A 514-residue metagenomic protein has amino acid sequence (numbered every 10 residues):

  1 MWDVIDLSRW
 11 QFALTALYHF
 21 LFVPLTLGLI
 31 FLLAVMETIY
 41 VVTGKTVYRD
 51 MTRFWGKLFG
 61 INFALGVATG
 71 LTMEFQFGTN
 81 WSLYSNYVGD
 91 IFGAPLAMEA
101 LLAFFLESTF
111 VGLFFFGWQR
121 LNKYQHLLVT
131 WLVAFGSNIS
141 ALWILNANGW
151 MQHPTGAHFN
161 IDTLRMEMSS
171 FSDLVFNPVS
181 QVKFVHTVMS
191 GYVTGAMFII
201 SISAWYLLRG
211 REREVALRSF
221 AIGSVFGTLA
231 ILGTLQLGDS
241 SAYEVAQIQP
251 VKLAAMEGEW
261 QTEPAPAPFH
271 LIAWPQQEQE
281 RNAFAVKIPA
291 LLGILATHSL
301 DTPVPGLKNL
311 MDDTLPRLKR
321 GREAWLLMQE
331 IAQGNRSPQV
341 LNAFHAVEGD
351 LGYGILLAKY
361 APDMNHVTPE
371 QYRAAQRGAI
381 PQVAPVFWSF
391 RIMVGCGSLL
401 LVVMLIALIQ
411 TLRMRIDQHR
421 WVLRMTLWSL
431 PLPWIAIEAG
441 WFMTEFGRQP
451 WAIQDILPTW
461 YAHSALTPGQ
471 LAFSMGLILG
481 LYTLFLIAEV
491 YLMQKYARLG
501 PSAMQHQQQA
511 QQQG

Functional and structural regions predicted by a protein language model:
M1-L17, G44-M51, F75-A97, G149-V185 (+5 more regions): Membrane-interface interhelical loops and short amphipathic "cap" helices that link adjacent transmembrane segments
V23-L32, L102-F110, G191-S201, I392-L408 (+1 more regions): Hydrophobic alpha-helical transmembrane segments
T43-I61, Y87-G93, A97, G117-F135 (+2 more regions): Membrane-interfacial loop-to-helix junctions in multi-pass inner-membrane proteins
G60-T69, W131-M151, G227-G238, L427-T444: Hydrophobic alpha-helical membrane-insertion segments
N62-L132, G149, F446-Q449: Membrane-interface helix-loop-helix modules in multi-pass inner-membrane proteins
G112-L121, Q125-W131, L142-M151, V175-K252: Internal alpha-helical transmembrane segments
W143, A147, L229-A332, R336: Aromatic-rich transmembrane-lumenal/periplasmic boundary elements in polytopic membrane proteins
G378-W441, G469-Y496: C-terminal substrate/ligand-recognition segments
